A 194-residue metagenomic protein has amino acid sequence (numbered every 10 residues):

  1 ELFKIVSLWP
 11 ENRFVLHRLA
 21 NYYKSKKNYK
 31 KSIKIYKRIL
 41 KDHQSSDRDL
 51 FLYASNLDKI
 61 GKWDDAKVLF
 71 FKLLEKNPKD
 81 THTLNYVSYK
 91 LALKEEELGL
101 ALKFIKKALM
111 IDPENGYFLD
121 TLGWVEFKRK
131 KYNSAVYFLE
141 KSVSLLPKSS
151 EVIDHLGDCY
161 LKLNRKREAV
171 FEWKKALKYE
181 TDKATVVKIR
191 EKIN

Functional and structural regions predicted by a protein language model:
K4-S7, L40-K41, K72-E75, K106-M110 (+2 more regions): Conserved structural position within tetratricopeptide repeats
V15, D49, T83, F118 (+2 more regions): TPR alpha-solenoid repeat register
R18, L52, Y86-V87, T121 (+2 more regions): Canonical tetratricopeptide repeat
N21, S55, Y89-K90, W124 (+1 more regions): Residue-level recognition of tetratricopeptide repeat
S25, K59-I60, L93-K94, K128 (+2 more regions): Register position in tetratricopeptide repeats
